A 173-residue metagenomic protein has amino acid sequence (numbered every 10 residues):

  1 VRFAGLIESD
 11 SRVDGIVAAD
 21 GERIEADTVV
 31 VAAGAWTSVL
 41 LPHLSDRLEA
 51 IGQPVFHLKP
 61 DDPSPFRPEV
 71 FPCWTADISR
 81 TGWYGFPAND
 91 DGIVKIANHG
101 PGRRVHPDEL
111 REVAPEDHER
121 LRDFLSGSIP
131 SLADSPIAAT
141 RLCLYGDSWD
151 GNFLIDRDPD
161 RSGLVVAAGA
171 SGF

Functional and structural regions predicted by a protein language model:
V1-D14: A conserved short coil-to-beta-strand element within the FAD-binding core of flavoproteins
S11, I24-E25, S162: Structured loop/turn residues at beta-strand edges in well-structured enzyme cores
A18-D20, N98, R157, G169: Residue-level recognition of conserved beta-strand positions in structured domain cores
A19-T28: Core beta-strand elements of the Rossmann-like FAD/NAD(P) dinucleotide-binding domain in flavoenzyme oxidoreductases
T28, A35-G163: Active-site substrate-recognition segment that forms the wall of the catalytic cavity or substrate channel
G34-A35, S171: Alpha-helix N-cap/helix-start capping motif
L164-F173: Glycine-rich phosphate/pyrophosphate-binding beta-alpha loops
